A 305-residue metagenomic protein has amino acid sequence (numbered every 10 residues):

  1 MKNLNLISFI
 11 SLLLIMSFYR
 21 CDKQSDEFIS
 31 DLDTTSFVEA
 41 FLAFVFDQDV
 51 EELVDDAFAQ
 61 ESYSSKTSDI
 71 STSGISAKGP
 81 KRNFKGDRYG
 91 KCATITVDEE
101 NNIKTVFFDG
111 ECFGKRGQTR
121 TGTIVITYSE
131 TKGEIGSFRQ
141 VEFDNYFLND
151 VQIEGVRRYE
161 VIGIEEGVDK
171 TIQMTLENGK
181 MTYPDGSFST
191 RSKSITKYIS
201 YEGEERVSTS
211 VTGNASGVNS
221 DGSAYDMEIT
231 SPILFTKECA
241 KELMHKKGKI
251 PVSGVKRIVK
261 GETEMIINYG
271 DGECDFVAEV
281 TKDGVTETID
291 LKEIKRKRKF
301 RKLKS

Functional and structural regions predicted by a protein language model:
M1-S30: Bacterial Sec-dependent N-terminal signal peptides
K23-S305: Low-complexity, intrinsically disordered segments exposed to solvent
